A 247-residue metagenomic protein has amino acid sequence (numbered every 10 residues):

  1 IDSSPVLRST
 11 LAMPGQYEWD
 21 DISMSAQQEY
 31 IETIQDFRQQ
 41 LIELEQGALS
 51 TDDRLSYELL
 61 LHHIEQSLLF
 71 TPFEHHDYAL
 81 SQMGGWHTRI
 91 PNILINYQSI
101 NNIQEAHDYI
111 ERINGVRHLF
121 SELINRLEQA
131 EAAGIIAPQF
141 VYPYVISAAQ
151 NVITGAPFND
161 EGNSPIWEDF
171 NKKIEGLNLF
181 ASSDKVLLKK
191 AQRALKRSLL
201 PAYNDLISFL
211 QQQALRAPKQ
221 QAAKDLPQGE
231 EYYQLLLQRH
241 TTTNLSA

Functional and structural regions predicted by a protein language model:
I1-A247: N-terminal maturation segment of proteins
